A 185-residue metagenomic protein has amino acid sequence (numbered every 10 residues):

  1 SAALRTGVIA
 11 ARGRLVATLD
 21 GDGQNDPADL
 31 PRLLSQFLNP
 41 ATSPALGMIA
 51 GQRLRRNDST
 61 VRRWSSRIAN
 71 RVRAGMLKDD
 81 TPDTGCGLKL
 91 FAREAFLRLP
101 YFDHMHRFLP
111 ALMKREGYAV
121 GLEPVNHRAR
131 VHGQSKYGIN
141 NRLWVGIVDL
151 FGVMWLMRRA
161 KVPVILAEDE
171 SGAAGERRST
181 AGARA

Functional and structural regions predicted by a protein language model:
S1-A10, L15-T18, P27-H104, R128-W155: Acceptor/aglycone-binding surface of glycosyltransferases and processive sugar-polymer synthases
G23-N25: Acidic metal-phosphate-binding loop of nucleotide-sugar-dependent transferases
F37, M113-G117: Hydrophobic residues within well-ordered alpha-helices
H104-L112: Acidic donor-binding loop at a coil-to-helix junction in glycosyltransferase catalytic cores that engages
Y118-V125: Conserved alpha/beta core of the MobA/IspD/sugar-nucleotide pyrophosphorylase nucleotidyltransferase superfamily
D149-A185: Terminal low-complexity segments of carbohydrate-biosynthetic enzymes
